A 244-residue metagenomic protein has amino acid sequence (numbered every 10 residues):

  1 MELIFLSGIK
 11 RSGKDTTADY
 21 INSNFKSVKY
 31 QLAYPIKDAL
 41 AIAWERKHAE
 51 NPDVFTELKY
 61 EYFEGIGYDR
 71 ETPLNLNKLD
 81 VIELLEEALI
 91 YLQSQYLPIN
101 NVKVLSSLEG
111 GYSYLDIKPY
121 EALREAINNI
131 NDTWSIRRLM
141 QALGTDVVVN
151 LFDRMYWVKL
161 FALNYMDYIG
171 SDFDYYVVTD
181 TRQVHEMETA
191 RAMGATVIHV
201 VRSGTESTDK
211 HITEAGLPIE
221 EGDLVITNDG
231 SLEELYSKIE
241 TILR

Functional and structural regions predicted by a protein language model:
M1-I4: Extreme N-terminal starter segment of soluble prokaryotic enzymes
L6, V178: Hydrophobic anchor at the beta1->P-loop junction of P-loop NTPases
S7-G8, W134, M155, K159-Y165 (+1 more regions): Small-molecule kinase domains that catalyze NTP-dependent phosphoryl transfer to phosphate-bearing small molecules
S12: ATP-binding Walker
D15: Walker A/P-loop
S23-Y30, H48: Post-Walker A helix-loop "phosphate-sensing" segment adjacent to the P-loop in P-loop NTPases
Y34-D172: ATP-dependent small-molecule kinase phosphotransfer cores that center on conserved nucleotide phosphate-binding segments
